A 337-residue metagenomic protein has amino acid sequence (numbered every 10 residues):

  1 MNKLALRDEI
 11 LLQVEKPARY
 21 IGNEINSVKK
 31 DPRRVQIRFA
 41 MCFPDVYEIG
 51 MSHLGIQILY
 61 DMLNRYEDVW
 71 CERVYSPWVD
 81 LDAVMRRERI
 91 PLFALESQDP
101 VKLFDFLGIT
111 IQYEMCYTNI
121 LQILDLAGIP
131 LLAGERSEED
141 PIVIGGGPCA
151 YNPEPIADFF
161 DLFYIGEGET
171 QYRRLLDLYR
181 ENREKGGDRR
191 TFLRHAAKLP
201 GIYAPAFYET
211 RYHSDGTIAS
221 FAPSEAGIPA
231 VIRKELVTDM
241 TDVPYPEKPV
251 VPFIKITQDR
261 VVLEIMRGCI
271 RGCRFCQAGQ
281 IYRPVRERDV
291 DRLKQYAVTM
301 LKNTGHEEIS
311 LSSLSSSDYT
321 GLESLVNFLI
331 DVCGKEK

Functional and structural regions predicted by a protein language model:
M1-K16, Y66: Helix-enriched interaction subdomains in cytosolic or periplasmic regions, typified by TIR/SEFIR signaling/NADase cores
I10-A40, Y47-E48, P205, R211 (+1 more regions): N-terminal [4Fe-4S]-dependent radical SAM core
F39-P44, G50-D61, R65-M85, R89 (+1 more regions): Low-complexity, highly charged intrinsically disordered N-terminal segments that act as targeting/localization
M41-C42, M115, V298-K337: Conserved SAM/AdoMet-binding glycine-rich loop
Y47-G50, V79-D82, M115-Y117, A150-P153 (+6 more regions): Flexible loop/turn segments at secondary-structure boundaries
H53, K255-D291: Canonical Radical SAM [4Fe-4S] cluster-binding loop centered on the CxxxCxxC motif and its immediate flanking residues
R65-V69, P130-E138, N182-K185, I256 (+3 more regions): Secondary-structure transition/capping motifs at alpha-helix termini and the adjoining loop/turn into the next element
S76-P223: Glycine-rich beta-alpha loop elements in corrinoid/cobalamin-binding modules across cobalamin-dependent enzymes
